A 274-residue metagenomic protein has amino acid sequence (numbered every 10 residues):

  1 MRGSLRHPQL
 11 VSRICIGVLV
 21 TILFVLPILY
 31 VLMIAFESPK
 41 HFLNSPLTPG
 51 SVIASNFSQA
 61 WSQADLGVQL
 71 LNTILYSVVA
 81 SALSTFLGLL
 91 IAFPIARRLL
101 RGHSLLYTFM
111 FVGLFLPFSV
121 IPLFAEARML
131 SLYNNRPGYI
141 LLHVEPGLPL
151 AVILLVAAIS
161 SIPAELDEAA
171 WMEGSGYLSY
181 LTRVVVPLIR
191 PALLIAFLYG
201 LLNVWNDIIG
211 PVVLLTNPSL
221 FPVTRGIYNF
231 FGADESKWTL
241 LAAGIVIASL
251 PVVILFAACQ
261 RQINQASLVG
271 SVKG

Functional and structural regions predicted by a protein language model:
M1-G274: A hydrophobic, multi-pass inner-membrane permease signature
